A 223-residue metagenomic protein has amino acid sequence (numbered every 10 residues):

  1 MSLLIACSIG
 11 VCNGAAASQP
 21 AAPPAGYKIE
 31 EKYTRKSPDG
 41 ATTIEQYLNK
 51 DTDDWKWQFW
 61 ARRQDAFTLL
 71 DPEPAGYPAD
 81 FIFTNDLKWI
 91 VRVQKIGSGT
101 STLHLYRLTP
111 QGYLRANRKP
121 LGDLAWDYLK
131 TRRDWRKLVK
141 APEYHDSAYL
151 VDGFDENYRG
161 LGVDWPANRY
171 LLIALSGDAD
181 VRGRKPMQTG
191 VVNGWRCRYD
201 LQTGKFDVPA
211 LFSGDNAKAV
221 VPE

Functional and structural regions predicted by a protein language model:
I5-C7, C12-K36, T102, Y106 (+1 more regions): Acidic, small-residue rich beta-repeat scaffolds with periodic aromatic anchors
P24-K56: Beta-strand-rich domains and repeat architectures in extracellular enzymes and scaffolds, especially beta-propellers
G26, L70-A75: Surface loop/turn motifs at the tips and blade-to-blade linkers of beta-strand repeat domains
Y47, V93-Q94, A174-L175: Recurrent small/Gly-Pro-centered beta-turn motifs in extracellular repeat architectures
N49-D53, I96-G99, D178-R182: Short glycine/acidic-enriched loop and turn motifs that connect beta-strands
E73-A79, P120-A125: Short coil/turn segments at the loop-to-beta-strand junctions that recur within blades of beta-propeller repeat folds
N85-D86: Residue-level detector of Asp-centered blade-edge/turn motifs that repeat once per structural unit in beta-propeller
